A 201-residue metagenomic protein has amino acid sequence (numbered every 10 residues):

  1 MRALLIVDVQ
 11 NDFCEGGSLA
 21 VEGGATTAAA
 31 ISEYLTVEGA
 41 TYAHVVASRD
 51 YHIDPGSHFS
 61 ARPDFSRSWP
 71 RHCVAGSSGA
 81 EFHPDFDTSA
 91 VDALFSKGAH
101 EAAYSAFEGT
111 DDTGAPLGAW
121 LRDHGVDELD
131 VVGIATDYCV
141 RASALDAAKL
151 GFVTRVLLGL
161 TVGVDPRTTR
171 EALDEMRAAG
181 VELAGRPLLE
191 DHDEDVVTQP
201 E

Functional and structural regions predicted by a protein language model:
M1-L4: Extreme N-terminal starter segment of soluble prokaryotic enzymes
N11, I53, V162: Short, glycine/acidic-enriched loop or turn micro-motifs at the edges of active sites
C14-G23: Acidic/histidine-rich helix-loop elements that form or flank divalent-metal/phosphate-binding sites at the catalytic
G24, T110-A115, R170-L173: Charged helix-capping and loop-helix junction motifs
A29-E128: Active-site alpha/beta core segments
Y34-L35, Y138-K149: Histidine-anchored nucleotide/phosphate-binding helix
R71, G79-A93, R167-E201: Structural recognition of alpha->loop->beta junctions
D130-G133, V153-P166: A short glycine-rich beta-strand->turn/loop micro-motif centered on a GG-aromatic cluster
